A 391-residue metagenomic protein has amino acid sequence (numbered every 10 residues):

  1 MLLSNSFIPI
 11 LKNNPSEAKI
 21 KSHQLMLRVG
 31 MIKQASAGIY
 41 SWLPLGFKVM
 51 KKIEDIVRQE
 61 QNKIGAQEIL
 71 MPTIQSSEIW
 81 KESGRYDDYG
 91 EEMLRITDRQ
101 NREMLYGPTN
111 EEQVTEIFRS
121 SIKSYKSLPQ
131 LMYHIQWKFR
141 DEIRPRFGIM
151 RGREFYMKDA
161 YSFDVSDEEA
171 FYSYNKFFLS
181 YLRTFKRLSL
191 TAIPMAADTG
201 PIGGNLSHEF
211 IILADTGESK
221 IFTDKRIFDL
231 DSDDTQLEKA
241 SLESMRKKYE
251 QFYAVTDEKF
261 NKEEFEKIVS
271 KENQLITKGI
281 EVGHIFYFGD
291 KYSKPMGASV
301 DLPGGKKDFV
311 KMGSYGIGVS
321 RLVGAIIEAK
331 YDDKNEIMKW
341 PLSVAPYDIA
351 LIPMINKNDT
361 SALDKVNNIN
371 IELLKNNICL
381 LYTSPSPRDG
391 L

Functional and structural regions predicted by a protein language model:
M1-S384, R388: NTP/phosphate- and nucleic-acid-binding module
